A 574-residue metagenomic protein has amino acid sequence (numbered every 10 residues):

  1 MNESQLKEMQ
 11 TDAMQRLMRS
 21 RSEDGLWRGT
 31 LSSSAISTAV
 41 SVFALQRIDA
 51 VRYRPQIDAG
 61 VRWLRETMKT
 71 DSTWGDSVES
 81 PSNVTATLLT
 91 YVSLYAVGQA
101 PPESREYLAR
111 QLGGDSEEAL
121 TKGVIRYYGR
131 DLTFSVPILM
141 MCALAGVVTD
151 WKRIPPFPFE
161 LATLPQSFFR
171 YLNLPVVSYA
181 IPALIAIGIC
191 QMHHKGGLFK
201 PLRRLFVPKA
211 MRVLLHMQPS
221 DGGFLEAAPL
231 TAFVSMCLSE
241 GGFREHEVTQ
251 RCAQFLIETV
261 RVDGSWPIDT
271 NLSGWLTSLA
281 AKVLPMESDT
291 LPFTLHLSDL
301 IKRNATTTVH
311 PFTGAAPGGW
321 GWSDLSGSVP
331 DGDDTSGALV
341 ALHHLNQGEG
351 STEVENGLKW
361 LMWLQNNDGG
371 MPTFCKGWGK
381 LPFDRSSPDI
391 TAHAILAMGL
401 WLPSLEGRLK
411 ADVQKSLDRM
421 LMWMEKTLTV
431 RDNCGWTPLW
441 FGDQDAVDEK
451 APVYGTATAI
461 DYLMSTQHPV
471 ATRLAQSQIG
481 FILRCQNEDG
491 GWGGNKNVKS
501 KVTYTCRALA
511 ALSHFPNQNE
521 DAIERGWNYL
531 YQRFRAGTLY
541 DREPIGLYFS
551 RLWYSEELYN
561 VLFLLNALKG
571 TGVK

Functional and structural regions predicted by a protein language model:
M1-Q10, L26-A59, T70-G197, P219-R251 (+6 more regions): An alpha-helical repeat/solenoid feature that recognizes helix-turn-helix modules
A13-R19, E23-L26: Mature N-terminal segment immediately following signal peptide/propeptide cleavage in secreted/periplasmic
Q15, R212, L396: Short, contiguous clusters of charged residues that form electrostatic/catalytic patches at enzyme active sites, used
R21, H246, V260: Short, histidine-centered active-site or binding-site loop motifs used for metal coordination, general acid-base
R65-E66: Short, solvent-exposed interaction modules
F199-M217: Edge strands and adjacent loops of beta-rich recognition modules
Q250-R261: Surface-exposed extracellular loop regions of Gram-negative outer-membrane beta-barrel proteins
